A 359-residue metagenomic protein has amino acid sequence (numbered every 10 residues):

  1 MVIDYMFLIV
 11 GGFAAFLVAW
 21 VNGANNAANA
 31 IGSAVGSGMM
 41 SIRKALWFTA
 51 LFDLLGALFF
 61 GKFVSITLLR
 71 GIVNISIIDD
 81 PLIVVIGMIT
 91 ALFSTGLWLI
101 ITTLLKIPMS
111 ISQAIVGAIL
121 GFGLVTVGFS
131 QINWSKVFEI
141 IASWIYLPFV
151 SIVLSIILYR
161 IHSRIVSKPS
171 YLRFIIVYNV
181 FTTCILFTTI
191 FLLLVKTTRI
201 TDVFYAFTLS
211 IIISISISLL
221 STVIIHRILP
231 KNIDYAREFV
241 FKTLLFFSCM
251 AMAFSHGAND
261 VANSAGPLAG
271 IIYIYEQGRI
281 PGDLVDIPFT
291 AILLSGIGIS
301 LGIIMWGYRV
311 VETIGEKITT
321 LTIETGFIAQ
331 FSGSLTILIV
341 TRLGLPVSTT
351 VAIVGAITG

Functional and structural regions predicted by a protein language model:
M1-G359: Alpha-helical transmembrane segments and immediately membrane-proximal extracytoplasmic
